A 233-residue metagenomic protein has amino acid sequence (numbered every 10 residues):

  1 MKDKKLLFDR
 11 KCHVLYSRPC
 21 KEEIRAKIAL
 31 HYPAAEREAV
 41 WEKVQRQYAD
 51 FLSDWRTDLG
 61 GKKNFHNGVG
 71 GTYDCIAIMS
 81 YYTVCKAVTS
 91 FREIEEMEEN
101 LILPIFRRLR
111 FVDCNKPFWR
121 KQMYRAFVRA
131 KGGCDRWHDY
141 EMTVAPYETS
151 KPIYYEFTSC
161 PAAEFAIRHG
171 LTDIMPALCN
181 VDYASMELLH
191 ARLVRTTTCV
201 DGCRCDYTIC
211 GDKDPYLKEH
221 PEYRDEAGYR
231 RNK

Functional and structural regions predicted by a protein language model:
M1-C85: N-terminal, charged low-complexity regulatory/assembly segments
H66-N67, A166-H169, R224: A short, structure-level motif marking secondary-structure boundaries and short turns
Y73-R168: Amphipathic interaction/junction segments at domain boundaries or subunit interfaces
M142-D201: Short, hydrophobic/π-rich interface segment
A162-E164, D212-E219: Short, charged/polar, Gly/Pro-enriched secondary-structure boundary elements
A184, E222-K233: Short, cationic low-complexity segments
T196, G202-D212: C-terminal edge-of-domain segments
D206-T208, E219, D225: N-terminal functional module detector in eukaryotic proteins
